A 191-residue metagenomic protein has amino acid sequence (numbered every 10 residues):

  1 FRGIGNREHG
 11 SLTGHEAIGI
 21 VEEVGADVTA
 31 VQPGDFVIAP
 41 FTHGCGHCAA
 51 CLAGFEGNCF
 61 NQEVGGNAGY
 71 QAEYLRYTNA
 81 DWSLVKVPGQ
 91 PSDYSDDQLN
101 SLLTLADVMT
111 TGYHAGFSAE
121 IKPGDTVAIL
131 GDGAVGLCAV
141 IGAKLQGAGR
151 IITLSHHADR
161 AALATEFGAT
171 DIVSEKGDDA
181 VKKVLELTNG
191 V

Functional and structural regions predicted by a protein language model:
F1-L52, A68-G69, P88-Q90: Glycine-rich beta-strand-centered segment in the early N-terminal region that forms part of a ligand/cofactor-binding
N6-G10, C45-L130: NAD(P)H dinucleotide-binding glycine-rich loop of Rossmann-like/cofactor-binding domains, especially the beta1-alpha1
A17, V108, A180: Conserved donor sugar-nucleotide recognition element shared by glycan-biosynthetic enzymes
G19-V21, G34, C48, L75 (+5 more regions): Buried hydrophobic positions in well-ordered alpha/beta secondary-structure cores of metabolic enzymes
F117, I141, L145: Short, well-ordered alpha-helices that flank and scaffold nucleotide-derived cofactor binding pockets
I129-D132, K144-V191: Adenosine-nucleotide cofactor-binding segment
G136-L137: N-terminal Rossmann-fold NAD(P) dinucleotide-binding loop
